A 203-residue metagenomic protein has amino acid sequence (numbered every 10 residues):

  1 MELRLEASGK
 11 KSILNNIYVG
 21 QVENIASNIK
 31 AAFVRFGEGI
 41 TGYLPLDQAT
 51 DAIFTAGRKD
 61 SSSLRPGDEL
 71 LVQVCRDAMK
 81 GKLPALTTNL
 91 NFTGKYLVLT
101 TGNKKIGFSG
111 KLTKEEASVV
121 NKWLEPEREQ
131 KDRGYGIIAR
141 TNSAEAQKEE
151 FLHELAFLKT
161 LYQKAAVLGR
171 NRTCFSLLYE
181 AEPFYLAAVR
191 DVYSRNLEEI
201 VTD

Functional and structural regions predicted by a protein language model:
M1-D203: Single-stranded RNA-binding surfaces
